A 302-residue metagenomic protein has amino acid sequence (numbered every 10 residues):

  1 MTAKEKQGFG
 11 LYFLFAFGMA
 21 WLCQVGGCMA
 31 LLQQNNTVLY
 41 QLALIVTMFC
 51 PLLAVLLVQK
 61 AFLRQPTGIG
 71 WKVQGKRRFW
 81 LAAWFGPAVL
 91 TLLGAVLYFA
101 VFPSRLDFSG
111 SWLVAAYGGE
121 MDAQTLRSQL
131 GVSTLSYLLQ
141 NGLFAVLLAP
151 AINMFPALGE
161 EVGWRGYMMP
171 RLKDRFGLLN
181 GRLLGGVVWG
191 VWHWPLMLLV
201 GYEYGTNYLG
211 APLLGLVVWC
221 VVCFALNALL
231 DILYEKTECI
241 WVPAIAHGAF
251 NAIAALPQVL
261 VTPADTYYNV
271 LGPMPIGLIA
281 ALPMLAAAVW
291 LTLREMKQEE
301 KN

Functional and structural regions predicted by a protein language model:
M1-K6: Short, Lys/Arg-rich, polar N-terminal cytosolic tail immediately upstream of the first transmembrane signal-anchor
F9-W21, A82-L90, V188: Alpha-helical transmembrane segments
L22-L44, L199-Y208, L256-G272: Juxtamembrane/transmembrane-helix boundary motifs at the membrane-water interface
C23-F62, P66, W71, R77-L97 (+3 more regions): Alpha-helical transmembrane segments in multi-pass membrane proteins
A95-S104, E160-E161, R182-Y202: Transmembrane alpha-helix/helix-exit interface in multi-pass inner-membrane proteins
A123-Q129, M197-A211: Membrane-interface interhelical connector segments
L158-V191, D231-C239: Membrane-interface helix/loop boundary segments of multi-pass membrane proteins
T206-L216, K236-E238, G248-N302: C-terminal membrane module of polytopic membrane proteins
